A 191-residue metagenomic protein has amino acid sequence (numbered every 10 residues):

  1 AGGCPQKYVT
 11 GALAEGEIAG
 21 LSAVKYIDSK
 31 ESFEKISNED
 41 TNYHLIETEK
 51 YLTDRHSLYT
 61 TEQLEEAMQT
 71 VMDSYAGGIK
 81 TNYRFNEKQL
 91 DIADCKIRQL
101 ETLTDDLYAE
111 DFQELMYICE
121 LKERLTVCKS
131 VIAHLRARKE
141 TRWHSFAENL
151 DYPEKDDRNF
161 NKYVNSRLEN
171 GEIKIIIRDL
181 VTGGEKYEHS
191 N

Functional and structural regions predicted by a protein language model:
A1-N191: Glycine- and aromatic-enriched mobile tails/lids
